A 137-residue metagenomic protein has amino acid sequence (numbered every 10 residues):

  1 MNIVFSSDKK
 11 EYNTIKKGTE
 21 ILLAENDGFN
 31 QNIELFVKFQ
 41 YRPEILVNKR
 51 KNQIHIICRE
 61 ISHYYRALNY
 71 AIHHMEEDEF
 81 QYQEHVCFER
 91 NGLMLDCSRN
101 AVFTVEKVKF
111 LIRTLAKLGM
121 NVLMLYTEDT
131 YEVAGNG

Functional and structural regions predicted by a protein language model:
M1-F88: Contiguous, structured surface segment used for ligand recognition
I54-G137: Feature activates predominantly on carbohydrate-active enzymes
